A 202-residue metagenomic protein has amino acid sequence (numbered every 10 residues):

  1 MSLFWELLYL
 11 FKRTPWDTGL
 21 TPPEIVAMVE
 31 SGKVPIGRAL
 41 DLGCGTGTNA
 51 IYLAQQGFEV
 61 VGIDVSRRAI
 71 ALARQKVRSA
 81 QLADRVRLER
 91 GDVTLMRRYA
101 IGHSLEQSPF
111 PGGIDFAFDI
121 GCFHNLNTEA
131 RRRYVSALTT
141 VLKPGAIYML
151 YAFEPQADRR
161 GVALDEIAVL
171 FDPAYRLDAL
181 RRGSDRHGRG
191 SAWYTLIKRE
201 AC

Functional and structural regions predicted by a protein language model:
M1-L40, T46-G112, L126-V141, A146-C202: Class I (Rossmann-like) S-adenosyl-L-methionine-dependent methyltransferase catalytic domain, capturing the SAM-binding
D115: Conserved acidic residues
F118: A conserved beta-strand element that flanks and buttresses the S-adenosyl-L-methionine
G121-N125: Short catalytic micro-motifs in class I SAM-dependent methyltransferases
